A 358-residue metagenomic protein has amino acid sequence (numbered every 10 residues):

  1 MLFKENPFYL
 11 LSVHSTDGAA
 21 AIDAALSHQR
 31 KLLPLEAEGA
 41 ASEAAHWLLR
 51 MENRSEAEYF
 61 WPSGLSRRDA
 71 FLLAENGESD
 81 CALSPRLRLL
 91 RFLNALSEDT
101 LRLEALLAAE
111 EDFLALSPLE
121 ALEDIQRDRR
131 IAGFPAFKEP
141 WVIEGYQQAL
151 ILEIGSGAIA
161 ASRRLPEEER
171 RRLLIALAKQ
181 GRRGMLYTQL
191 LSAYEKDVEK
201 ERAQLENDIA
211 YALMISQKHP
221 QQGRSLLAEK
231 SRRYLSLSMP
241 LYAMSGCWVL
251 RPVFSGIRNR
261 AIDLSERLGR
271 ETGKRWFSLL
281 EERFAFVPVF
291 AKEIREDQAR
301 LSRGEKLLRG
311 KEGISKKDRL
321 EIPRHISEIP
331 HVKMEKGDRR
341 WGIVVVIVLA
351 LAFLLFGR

Functional and structural regions predicted by a protein language model:
M1-E36, A40, A44-W47, N53-S55 (+1 more regions): N-terminal J-domain/J-like co-chaperone modules of DnaJ/Hsp40 proteins
L2, I22-D23, A40, A44 (+1 more regions): Amphipathic alpha-helical protein-interaction segments
L10, A136, Q148, L355-R358: Intrinsically disordered, low-complexity regions enriched in small/polar residues
E335-R358: Alpha-helical transmembrane anchor segments and their immediate juxtamembrane flanks, especially terminal single-pass
